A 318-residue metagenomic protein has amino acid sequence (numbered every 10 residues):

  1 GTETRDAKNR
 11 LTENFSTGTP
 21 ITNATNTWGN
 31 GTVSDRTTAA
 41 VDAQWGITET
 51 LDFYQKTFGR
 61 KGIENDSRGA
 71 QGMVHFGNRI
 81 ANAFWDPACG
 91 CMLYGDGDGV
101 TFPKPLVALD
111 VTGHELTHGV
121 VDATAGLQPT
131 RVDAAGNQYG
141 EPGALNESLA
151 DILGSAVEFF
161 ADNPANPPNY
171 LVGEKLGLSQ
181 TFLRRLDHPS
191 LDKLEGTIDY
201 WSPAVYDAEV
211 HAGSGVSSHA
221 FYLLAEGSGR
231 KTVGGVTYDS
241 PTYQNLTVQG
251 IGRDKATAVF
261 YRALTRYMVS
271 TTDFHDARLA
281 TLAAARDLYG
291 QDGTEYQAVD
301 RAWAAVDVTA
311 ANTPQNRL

Functional and structural regions predicted by a protein language model:
G1-K56, N65-S67, V74-H75, I80 (+4 more regions): Acidic/polar low-complexity interaction segments
Y54, D110-G126, E147-D151, S155 (+1 more regions): Active-site recognition of the HExxH zinc-binding catalytic motif
T57-G72, Q128-P142, A161-G173, T232-T237 (+2 more regions): Surface-exposed patches in mature extracellular/periplasmic domains of secreted proteins
M73-L93: Catalytic zinc-binding patch centered on the HExxH motif and its immediate surroundings that defines zinc-dependent
W85, N137-E195: Post-HExxH zinc-binding segment in Zn-dependent metallohydrolases
D96-T112: Short pre-active-site segment immediately N-terminal to the catalytic Zn-binding motif
L183-D287: Active-site-proximal alpha-helical
D276-L318: Beta/coil-rich, acidic/histidine-enriched accessory regions frequently appended to metallopeptidases
